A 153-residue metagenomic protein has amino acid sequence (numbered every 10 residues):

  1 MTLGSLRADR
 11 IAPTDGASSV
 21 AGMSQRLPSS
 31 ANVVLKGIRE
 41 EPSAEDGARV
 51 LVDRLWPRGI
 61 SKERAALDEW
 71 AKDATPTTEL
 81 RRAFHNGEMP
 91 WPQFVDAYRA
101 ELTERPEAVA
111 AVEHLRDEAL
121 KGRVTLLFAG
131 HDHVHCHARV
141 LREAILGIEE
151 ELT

Functional and structural regions predicted by a protein language model:
M1-A8: Extreme N-terminal basic, low-complexity initiation segments that serve as generic localization/processing leaders
L3, V20-T153: Residues lining hydrophobic/aromatic ligand-binding pockets adjacent to catalytic sites
